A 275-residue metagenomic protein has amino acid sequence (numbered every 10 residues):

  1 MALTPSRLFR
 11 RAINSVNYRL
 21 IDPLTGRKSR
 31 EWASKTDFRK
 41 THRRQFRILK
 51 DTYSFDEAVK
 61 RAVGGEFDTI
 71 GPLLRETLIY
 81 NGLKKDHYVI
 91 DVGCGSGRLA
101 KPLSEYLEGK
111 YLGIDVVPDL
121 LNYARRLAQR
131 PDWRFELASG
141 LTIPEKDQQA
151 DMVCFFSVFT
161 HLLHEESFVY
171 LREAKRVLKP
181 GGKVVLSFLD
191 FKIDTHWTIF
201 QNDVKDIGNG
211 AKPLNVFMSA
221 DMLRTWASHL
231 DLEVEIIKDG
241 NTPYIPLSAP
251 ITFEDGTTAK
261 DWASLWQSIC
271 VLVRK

Functional and structural regions predicted by a protein language model:
R7-N81, S96-T142, L162-V169, V185-K275: Class I (Rossmann-like) S-adenosyl-L-methionine-dependent methyltransferase catalytic domain, capturing the SAM-binding
D86-G95: Conserved class I S-adenosyl-L-methionine
Y88, G181-K183: Short glycine-centered segments of the SAM/dcSAM-binding site in methyltransferase folds
Y88, K110, Q149-D151: Structural signature of beta-strand start/N-cap positions in the alpha/beta core of ABC transporter nucleotide-binding
L141-V153: A short acidic, Gly/Pro-enriched loop at the edge of an enzyme's catalytic core that lines a small-molecule cofactor
M152-E165: A short SAM/SAH-binding and catalytic strip from SAM-dependent methyltransferases
F168-P180: A short glycine-rich, Lys/Arg-flanked "PGG" loop and its adjoining helix->strand segment in the class I
